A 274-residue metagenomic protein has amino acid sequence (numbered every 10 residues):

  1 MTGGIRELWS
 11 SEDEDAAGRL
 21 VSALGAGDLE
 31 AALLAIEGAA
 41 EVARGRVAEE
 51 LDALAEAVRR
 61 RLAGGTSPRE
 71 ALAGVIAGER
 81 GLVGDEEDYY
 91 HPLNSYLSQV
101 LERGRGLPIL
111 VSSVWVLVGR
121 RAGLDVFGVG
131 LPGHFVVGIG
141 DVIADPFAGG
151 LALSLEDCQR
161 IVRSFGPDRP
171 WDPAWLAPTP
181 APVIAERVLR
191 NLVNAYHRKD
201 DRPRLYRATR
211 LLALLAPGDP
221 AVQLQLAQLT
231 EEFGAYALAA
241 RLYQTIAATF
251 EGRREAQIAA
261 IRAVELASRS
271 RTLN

Functional and structural regions predicted by a protein language model:
M1-N274: A structural boundary/capping signal
